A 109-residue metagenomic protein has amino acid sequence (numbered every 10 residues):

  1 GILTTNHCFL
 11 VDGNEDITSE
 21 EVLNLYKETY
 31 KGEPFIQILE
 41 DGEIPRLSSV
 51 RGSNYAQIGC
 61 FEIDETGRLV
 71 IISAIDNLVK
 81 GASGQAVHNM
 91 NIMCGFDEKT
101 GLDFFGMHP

Functional and structural regions predicted by a protein language model:
G1-I71: C-terminal substrate-binding/catalytic lobe of Rossmann-fold NAD(P)-dependent oxidoreductases
Q57, E62-P109: NAD(P)-dependent Rossmann-like dehydrogenase/reductase catalytic/cofactor-binding core
